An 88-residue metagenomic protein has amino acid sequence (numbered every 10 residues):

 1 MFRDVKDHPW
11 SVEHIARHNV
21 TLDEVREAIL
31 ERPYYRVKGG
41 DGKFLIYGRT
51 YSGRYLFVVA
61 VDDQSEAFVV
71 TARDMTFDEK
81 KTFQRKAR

Functional and structural regions predicted by a protein language model:
M1-R88: Ribonuclease/tRNase effector modules and their secretory precursors
